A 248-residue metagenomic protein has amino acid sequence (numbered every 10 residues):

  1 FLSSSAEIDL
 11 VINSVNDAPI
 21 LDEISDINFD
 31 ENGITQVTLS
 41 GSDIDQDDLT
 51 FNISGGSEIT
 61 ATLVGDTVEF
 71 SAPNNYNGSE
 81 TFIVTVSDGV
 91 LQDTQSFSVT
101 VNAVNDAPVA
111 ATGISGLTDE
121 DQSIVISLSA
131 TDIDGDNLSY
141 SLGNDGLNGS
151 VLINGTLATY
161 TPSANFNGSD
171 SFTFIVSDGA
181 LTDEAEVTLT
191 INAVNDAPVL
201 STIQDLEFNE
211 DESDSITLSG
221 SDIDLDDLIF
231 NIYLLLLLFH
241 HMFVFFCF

Functional and structural regions predicted by a protein language model:
F1-D17, S25-I34, L39-D106, L117-S139 (+3 more regions): Acidic, turn/loop-rich segments in luminal/extracellular domains of secretory-pathway and cell-surface proteins
